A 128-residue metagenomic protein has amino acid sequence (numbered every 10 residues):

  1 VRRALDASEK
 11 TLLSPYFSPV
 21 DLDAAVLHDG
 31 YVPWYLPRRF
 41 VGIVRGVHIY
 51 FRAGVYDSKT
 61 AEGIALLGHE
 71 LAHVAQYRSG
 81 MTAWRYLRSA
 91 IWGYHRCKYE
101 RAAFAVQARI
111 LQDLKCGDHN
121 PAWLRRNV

Functional and structural regions predicted by a protein language model:
V1-V47, R109: Auxiliary, metal-adjacent structural segments of Zn-dependent hydrolase domains
P19, V74, D113: Phosphate/oxyanion-binding loops and surfaces in catalytic or ligand/nucleic-acid-binding neighborhoods
L22, Y31-P33, E70, A75-S79: Catalytic domains that recognize anionic headgroups
Y31, H48, V55, G80: Short, flexible active-site-adjacent loop segments at beta-strand->alpha-helix junctions, enriched in small/polar
P37, R45, T60-A61, A65 (+2 more regions): Post-HEXXH active-site segment of zinc metalloproteases
F51-D57, A61-A72: Polar-ligand-bearing catalytic/cofactor-coordination segments of membrane-embedded or membrane-tethered inner-membrane
L111, L124-V128: Pan-zinc metallopeptidase signature
